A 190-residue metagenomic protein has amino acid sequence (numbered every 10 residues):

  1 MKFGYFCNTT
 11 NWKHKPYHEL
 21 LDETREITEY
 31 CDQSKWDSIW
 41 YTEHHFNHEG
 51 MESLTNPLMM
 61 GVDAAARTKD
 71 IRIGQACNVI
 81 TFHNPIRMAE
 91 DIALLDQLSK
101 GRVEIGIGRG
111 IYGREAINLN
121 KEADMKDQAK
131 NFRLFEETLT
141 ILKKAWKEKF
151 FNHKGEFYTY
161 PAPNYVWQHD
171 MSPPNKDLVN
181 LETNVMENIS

Functional and structural regions predicted by a protein language model:
M1-R72: N-terminal beta1-alpha1-beta2 module of alpha/beta enzyme domains
Y5, Q75, I105-I107: Structural beta-sheet core signal
T9-L21, N78-I86, S190: Active-site mouth loops of central-metabolism enzymes
T9-N11, H45-F46, V79-T81, R109-G113 (+1 more regions): Active-site-proximal loop/turn and secondary-structure-junction residues that shape catalytic pockets, frequently
K15, G50-M51, N84-P85, R114-I117: Short Asp/Glu-rich motifs
H48-S53, N78-H83, D127-K130: Glycine-rich "substrate-gating" loop/helix at the edge of Rossmann-like oxidoreductase active sites
I71-G74, I80, M88-I92: Outer membrane beta-barrel
R87-S190: Internal, glycine-rich beta/alpha segment that forms the wall or movable "lid" of small-molecule/cofactor binding
